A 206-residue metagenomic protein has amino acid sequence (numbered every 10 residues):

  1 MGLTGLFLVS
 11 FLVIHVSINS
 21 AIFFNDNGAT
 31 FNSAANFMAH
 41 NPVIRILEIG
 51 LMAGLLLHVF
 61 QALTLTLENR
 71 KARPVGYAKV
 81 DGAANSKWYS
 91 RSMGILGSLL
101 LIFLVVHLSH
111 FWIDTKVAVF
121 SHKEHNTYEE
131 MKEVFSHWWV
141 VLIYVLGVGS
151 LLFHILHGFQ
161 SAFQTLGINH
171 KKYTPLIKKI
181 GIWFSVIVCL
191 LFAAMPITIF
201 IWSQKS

Functional and structural regions predicted by a protein language model:
M1-S206: Membrane-embedded alpha-helical bundles that constitute the cytochrome b-like, heme-associated redox core of multi-pass
